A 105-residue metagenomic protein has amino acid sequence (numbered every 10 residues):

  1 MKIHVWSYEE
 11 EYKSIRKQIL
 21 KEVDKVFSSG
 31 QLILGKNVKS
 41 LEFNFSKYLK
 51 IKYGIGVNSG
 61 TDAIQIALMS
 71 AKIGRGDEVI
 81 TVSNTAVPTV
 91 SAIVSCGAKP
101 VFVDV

Functional and structural regions predicted by a protein language model:
M1-S70, G74, S95-C96: Conserved PLP-binding active-site segment in aminotransferase class I/II-type PLP enzymes
M69-V105: PLP-dependent aminotransferase-like
